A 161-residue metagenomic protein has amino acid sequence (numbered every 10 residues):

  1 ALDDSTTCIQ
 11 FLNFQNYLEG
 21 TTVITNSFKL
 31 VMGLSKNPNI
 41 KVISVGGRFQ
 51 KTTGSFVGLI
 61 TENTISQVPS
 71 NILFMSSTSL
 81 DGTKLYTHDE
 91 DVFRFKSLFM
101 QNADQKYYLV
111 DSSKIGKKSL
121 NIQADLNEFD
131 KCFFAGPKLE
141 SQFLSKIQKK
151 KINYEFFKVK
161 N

Functional and structural regions predicted by a protein language model:
A1-Y17, T21-F28: Helix-turn-helix/homeodomain-like alpha-helical modules used for DNA recognition and transcription-factor dimerization
K29-N161: Conserved phosphate- and dinucleotide-binding cores of soluble alpha/beta proteins, encompassing both enzyme active
